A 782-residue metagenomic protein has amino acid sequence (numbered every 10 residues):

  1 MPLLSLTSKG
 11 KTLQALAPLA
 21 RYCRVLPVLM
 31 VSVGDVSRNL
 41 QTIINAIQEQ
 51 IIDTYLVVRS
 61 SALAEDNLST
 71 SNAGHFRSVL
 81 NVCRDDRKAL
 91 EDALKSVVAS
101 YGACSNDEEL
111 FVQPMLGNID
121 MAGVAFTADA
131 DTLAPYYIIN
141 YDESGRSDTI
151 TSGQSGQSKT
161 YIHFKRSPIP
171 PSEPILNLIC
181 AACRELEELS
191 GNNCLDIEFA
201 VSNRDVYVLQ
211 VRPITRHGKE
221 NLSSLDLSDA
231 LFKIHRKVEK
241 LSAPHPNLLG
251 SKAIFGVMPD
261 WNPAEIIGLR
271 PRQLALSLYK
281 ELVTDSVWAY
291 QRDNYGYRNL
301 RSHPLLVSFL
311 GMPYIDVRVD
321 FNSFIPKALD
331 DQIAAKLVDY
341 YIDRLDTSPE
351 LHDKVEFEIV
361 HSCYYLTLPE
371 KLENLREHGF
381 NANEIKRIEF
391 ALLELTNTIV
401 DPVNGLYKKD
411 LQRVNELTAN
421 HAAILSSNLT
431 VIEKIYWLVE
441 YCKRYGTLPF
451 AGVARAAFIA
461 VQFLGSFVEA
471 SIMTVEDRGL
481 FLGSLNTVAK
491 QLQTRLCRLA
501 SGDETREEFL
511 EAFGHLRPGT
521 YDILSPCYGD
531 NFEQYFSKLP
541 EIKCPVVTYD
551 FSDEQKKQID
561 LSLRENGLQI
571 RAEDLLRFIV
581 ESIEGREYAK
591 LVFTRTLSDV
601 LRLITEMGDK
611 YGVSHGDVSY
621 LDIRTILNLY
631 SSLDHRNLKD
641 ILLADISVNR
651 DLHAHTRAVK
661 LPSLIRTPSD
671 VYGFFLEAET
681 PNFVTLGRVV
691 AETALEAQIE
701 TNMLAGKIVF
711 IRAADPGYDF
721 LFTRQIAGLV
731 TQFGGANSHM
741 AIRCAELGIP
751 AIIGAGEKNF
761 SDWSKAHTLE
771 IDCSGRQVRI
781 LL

Functional and structural regions predicted by a protein language model:
M1-C23, V31-L40, L68-S71, K88-L94 (+7 more regions): Conserved divalent-metal-coordinating catalytic cores that perform phosphate/pyrophosphate/nucleotidyl transfer
V28, L56-R59, F733: Glycine-rich N-terminal segment of FAD-binding domains in flavoprotein oxidoreductases, spanning the beta-loop-helix
A46-V57, N81-G117, C183-E187: Conserved ATP-binding module of the ATP-grasp superfamily
L56-A62, S71, S105-Q113, K434 (+7 more regions): Short coil/turn segments at secondary-structure boundaries
V57, F111, I708-R712, L729-V730: Structural motif
V58-R87, A122-V124: Glycine-rich phosphate-binding loop of ATP-grasp-fold ATP-dependent ligases
S466-A470, N486, D550-R657: Extended, domain-scale alpha-helical bundle/helix-rich regions
